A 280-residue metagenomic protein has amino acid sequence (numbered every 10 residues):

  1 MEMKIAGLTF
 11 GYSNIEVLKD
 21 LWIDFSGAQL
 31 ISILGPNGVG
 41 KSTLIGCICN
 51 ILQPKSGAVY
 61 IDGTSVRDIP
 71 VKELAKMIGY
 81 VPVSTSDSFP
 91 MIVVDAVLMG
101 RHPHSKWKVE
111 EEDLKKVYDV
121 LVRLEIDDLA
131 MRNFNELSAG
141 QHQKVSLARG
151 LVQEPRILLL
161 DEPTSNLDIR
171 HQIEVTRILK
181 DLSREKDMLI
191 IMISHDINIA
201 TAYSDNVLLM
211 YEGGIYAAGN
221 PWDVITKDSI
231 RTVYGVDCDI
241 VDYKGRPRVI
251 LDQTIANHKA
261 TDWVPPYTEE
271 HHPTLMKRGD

Functional and structural regions predicted by a protein language model:
F25, G57-S65, L74: Conserved ABC transporter NBD signature motif
L34-P36: The feature captures the beta-strand-to-loop junction immediately N-terminal to the Walker
C49: Helix-to-loop junction immediately C-terminal to a conserved catalytic motif
L98, E111-L129, E154: Conserved ABC ATPase "signature" region
N133-L137, Q141: Conserved ABC ATPase signature
L158-E162: Catalytic Walker B motif of ABC-type/P-loop ATPase nucleotide-binding domains
V233-D280: ABC ATPase nucleotide-binding domains
